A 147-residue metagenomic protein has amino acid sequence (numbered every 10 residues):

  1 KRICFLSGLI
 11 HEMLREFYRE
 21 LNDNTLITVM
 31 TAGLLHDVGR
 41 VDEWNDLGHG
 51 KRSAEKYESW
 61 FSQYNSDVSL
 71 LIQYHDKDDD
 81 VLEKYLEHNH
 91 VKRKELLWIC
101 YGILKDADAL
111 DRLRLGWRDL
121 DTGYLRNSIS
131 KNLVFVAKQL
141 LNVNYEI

Functional and structural regions predicted by a protein language model:
K1-N22, L35, W60, K77-I147: Divalent metal-dependent phosphate-bond-processing catalytic cores, especially two-metal-ion Mg2+/Mn2+ enzymes that act
F5-G8, K51-E58, L70: Internal, well-ordered alpha-helical scaffold/interface segments that support domain packing or protein-protein contacts
N24-N45, H49-S53, V68-K77, D108: His-Asp-centered metal-binding catalytic motifs of divalent-metal-dependent phosphohydrolases/nucleases
Y64: Short, basic interhelical loop/turn and adjoining N-cap of the next helix at nucleic-acid- or acidic-partner-contacting
